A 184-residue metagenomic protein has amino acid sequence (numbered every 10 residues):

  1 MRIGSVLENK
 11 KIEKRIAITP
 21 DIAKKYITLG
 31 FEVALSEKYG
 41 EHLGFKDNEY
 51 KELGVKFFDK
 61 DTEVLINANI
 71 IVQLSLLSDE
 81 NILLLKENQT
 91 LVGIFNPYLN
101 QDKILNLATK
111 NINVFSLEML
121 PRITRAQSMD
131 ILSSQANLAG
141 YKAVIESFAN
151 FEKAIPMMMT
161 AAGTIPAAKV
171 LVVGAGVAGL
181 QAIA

Functional and structural regions predicted by a protein language model:
M1, S5-N106, K110: An N-terminal-biased, well-structured beta-alpha scaffold segment characteristic of Rossmann-like dinucleotide-binding
R2, E80-K169: Glycine/serine-rich phosphate-binding loop and adjoining beta1-alpha1 elements at the start of nucleotide-handling
L7-K10, S147, M158-A184: Glycine-rich adenosine-cofactor-binding loop
I18-P20, L74-L76, F115-L117, K153-I155 (+1 more regions): Short hydrophobic/aromatic-rich motifs at helix boundaries and adjacent loops
P20, Y141, L180-Q181: Residues forming the Rossmann-fold NAD(P)(H) cofactor-binding site
K24, T28, A149, A184: Short, well-ordered alpha-helices that flank and scaffold nucleotide-derived cofactor binding pockets
E41, L120, A178: Conserved Rossmann-like nucleotide-cofactor binding loop
